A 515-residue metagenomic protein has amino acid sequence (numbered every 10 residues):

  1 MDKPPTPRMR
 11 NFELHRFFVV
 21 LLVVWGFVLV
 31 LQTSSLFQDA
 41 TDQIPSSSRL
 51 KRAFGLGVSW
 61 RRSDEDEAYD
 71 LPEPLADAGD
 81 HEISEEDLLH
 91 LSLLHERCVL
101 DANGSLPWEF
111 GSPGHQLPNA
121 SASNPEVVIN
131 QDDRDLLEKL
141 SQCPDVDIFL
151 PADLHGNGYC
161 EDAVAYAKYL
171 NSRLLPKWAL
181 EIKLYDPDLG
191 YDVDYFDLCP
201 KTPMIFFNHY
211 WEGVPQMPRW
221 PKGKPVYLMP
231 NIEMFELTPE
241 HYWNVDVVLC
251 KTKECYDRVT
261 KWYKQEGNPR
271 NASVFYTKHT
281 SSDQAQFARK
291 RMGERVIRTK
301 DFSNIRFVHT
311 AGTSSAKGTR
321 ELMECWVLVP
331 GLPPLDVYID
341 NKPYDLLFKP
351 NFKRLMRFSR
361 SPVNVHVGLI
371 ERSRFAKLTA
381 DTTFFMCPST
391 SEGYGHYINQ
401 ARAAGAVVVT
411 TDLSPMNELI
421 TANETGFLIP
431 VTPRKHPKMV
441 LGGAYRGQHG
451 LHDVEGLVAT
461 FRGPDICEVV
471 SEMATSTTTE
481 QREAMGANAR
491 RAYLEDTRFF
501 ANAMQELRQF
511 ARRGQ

Functional and structural regions predicted by a protein language model:
D2, P7-F17, L21, F27 (+5 more regions): Extended catalytic core of nucleotide-activated donor transferases of GT-like folds
G26, D246-T260, K264-V296: Donor nucleotide-sugar binding/catalytic pocket of nucleotide-sugar-dependent glycosyltransferases
Y159-D162, H279-R374, E472-T475: Conserved catalytic-core segment of nucleotide-activated headgroup transferases in glycan assembly
A376-T382: Short alpha-helical donor nucleotide-sugar binding micro-motif in glycosyltransferases
F385-M386, V409: A short hydrophobic beta-strand element within the catalytic core of glycosyltransferases that build diverse glycans
T390: Aromatic "clamp/platform" in nucleotide-sugar-dependent glycosyltransferases that forms part of the donor/acceptor
V407-T410, I420, F427-L428: Short hydrophobic beta-strand element within catalytic cores of glycosyltransferases and related nucleotide-activated
V454-E468, T475-Q509: A charged, aromatic-enriched C-terminal amphipathic alpha-helix characteristic of glycosyltransferases across folds
